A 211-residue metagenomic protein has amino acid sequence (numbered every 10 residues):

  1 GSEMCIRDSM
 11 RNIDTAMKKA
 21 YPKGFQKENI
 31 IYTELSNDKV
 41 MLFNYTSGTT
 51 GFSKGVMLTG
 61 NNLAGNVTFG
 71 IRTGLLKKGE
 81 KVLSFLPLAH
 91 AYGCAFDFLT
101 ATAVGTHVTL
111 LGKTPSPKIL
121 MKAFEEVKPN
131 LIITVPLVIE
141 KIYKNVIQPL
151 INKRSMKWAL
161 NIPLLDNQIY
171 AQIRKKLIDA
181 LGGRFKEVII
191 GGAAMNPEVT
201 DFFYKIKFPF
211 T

Functional and structural regions predicted by a protein language model:
G1-I6: Short, small-residue-biased leader/transition segments that mark boundaries at the very start of proteins
Y21-Y45, F52, L75-K81: Conserved pre-ATP/AMP-binding loop-to-beta segment of ANL
N29, E34, I162-T200: Alpha-helix-centered segments that form part of catalytic cores
E34, M57, I133: Short aromatic/basic micro-patch
V40, T46-T49, V82, P87 (+2 more regions): Conserved S/T- and glycine-rich ATP-binding loop of Class I adenylate-forming
M41-V67: Conserved AMP-binding A3 loop
G48-T49, G105, G192: Conserved G/P- and acidic residue-centered "switch" motifs that form tight phosphate/ATP-binding loops in soluble
A64-K81, L88-R174, R184, K205-P209: Conserved AMP-binding/adenylation subdomain of ANL enzymes
